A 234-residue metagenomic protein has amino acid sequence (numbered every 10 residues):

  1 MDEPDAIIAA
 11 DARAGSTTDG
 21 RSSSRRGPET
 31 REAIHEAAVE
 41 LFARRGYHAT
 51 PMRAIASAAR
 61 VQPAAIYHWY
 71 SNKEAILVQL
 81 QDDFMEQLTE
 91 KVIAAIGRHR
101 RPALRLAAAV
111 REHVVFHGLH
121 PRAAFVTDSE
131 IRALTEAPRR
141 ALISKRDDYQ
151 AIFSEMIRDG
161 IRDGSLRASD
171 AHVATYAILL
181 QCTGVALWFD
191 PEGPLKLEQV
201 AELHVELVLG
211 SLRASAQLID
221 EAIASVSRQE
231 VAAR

Functional and structural regions predicted by a protein language model:
M1-E29, L218-R234: N-terminal intrinsically disordered/low-complexity leader segments
T30-A33, A37, L41-A75, Q79: Helix-turn-helix
Q79, I93-R122, T175-I178, A222-Q229: Hydrophobic alpha-helical connector segments
D82-Q87: Short, basic, alpha-helical segments at the C-terminal edge of helix-turn-helix-like DNA-binding modules
T89, A107, R111, Q150-R158 (+3 more regions): An amphipathic alpha-helix signature
V92-A95, R111-G118, D128-A133, L207-L212: Helix-loop "lid/cap" segments that line or gate small-molecule binding pockets
V115-S154, R162, L187-F189: Short secondary-structure transition hinges
A124-S129, R139, I161-L207, S215-R234: Hydrophobic/aromatic-rich alpha-helical bundle segments in the mid-to-C-terminal region
